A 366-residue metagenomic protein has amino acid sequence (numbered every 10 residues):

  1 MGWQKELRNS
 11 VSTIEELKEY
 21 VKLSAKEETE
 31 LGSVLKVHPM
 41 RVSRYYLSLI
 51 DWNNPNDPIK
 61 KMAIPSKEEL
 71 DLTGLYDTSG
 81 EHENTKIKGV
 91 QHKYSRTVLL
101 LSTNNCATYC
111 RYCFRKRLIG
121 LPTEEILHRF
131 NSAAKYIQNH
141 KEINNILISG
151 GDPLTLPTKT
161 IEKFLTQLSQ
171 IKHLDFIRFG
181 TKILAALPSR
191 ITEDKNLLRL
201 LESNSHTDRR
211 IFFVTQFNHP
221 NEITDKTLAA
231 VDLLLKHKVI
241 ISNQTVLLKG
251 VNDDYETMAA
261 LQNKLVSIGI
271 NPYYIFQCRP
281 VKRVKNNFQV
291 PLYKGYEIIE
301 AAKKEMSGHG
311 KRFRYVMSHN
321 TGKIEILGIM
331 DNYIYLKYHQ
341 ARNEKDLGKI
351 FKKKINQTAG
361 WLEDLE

Functional and structural regions predicted by a protein language model:
M1-K93: Flexible, acidic/Gly-rich N-terminal and inter-domain linker regions that tether and position cofactor-handling modules
Y46, C110, Y273: Conserved, mostly hydrophobic/aromatic
H92-L127, F179: Canonical Radical SAM [4Fe-4S] cluster-binding loop centered on the CxxxCxxC motif and its immediate flanking residues
L100-L101, Y112-C113, N145-I148, D152-L154 (+1 more regions): Conserved catalytic-core segments centered on acid/base and nucleophilic motifs
T103-R115, N131, Y136-K141, D194: A short mid-domain helix/strand-loop element embedded in enzyme catalytic domains that forms or borders the active-site
Y112, K141, T227-D253, Y333-L336 (+1 more regions): Mobile, glycine- and charge-enriched loop segments and immediately flanking short secondary-structure elements within
N131-N139, L154-M306: Conserved AdoMet/S-adenosylmethionine-binding subsite of the radical SAM
Y296-E366: C-terminal accessory regions of radical SAM enzymes
